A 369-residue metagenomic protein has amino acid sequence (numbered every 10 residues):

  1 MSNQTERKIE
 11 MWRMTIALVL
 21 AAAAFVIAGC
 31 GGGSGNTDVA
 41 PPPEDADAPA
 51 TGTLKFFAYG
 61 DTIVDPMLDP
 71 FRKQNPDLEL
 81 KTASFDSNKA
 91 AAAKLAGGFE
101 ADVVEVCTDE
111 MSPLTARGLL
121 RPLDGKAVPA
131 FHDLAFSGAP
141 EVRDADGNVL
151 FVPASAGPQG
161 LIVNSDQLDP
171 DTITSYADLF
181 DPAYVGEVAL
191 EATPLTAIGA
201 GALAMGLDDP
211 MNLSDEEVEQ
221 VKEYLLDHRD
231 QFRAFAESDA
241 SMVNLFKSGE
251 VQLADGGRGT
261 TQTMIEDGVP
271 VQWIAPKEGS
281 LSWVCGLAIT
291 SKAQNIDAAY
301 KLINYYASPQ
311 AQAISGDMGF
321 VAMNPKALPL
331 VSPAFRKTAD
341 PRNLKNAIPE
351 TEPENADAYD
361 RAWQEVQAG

Functional and structural regions predicted by a protein language model:
V26-G29: C-terminal motif of bacterial Sec signal peptides marking the signal peptidase cleavage site
G31-S34: Bacterial signal peptide processing site
P41-P113, V243: Early extracytoplasmic/lumenal segment of secretory-pathway proteins
A58-D65, E100-A101, E105-K247: Extracytoplasmic ligand-binding site segments that recognize negatively charged/polar headgroups
E110-T115, K247, Q252-P270, G319: A ligand-binding cleft/hinge motif common to bilobed small-molecule-binding domains
E219-H228, I265-S291: Periplasmic-binding protein-like
L281, C285, T290-A347: Mature extracytoplasmic/periplasmic domains
S332-G369: Extracellular/periplasmic bilobal clamshell ligand-binding domains
